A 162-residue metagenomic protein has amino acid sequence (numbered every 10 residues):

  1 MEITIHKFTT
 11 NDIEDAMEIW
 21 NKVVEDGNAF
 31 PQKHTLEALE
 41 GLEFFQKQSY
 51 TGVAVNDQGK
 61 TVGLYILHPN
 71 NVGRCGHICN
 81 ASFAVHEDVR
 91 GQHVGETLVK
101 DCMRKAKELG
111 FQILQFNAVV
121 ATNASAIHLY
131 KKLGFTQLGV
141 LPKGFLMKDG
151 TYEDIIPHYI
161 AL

Functional and structural regions predicted by a protein language model:
M1-E2, F83, L141, D149-L162: Terminal substrate-recognition subdomain of acyl/acetyltransferases
E2-A16: A short beta-loop-alpha structural element at the N-terminal edge of CoA-dependent acyl/N-acetyltransferase catalytic
M17-H34: Helix-loop element at the rim of GNAT/NAT acetyltransferase active sites that forms part of the acceptor-substrate
A29-D88, V99-K100, K105, A161-L162: Acetyl-CoA-dependent GNAT
V85, G91-E108, I127-K132: Conserved acetyl-CoA-binding loop-helix of GNAT-fold acetyltransferases
R90, F116-A126, G144-K148: Conserved beta-strand-loop-alpha-helix junction that forms the acyl-donor binding cleft
A106-V119: Conserved GNAT acetyl-CoA-binding A-motif
Y130, F135, H158: Conserved active-site tyrosine of GNAT-family acetyltransferases
